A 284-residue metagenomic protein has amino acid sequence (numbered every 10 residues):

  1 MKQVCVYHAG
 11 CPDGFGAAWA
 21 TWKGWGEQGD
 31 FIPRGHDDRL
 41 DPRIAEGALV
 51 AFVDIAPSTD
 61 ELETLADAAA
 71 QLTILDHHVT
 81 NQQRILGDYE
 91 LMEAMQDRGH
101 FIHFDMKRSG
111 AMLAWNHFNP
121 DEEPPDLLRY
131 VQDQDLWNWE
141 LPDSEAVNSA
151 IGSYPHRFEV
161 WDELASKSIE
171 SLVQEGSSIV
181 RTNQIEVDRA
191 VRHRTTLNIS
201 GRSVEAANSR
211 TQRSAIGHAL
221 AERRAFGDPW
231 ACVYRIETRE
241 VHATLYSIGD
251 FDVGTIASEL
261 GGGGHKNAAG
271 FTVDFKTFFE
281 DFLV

Functional and structural regions predicted by a protein language model:
M1-S149, R189-V284: Replace "Mg2+/Mn2+-dependent" with "divalent metal-dependent
Q132-T195: Hydrophobic, aromatic-enriched interface-forming segments
